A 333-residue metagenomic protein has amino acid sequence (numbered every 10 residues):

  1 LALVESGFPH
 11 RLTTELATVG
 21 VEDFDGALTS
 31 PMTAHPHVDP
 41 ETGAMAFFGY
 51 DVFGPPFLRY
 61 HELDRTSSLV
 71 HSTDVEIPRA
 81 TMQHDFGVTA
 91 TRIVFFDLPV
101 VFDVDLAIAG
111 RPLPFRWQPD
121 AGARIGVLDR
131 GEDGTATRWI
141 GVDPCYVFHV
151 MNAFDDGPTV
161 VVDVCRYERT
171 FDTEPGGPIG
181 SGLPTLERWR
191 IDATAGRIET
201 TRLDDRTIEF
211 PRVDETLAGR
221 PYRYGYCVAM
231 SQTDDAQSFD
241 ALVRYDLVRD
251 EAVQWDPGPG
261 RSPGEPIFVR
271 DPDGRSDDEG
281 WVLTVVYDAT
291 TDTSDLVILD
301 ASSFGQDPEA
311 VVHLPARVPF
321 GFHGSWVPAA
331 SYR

Functional and structural regions predicted by a protein language model:
L1-R333: Beta-propeller domains
